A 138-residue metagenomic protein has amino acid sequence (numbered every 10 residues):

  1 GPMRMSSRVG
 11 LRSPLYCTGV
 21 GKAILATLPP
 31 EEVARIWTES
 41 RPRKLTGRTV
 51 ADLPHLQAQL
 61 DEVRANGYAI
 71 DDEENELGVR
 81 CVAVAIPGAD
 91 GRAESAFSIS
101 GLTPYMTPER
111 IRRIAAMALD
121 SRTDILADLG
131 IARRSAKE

Functional and structural regions predicted by a protein language model:
G1-E39: Amphipathic alpha-helical effector-binding/dimerization core of metabolite-sensing transcriptional regulators
K22-A26, D61, V84, A127: Generic alpha-helical structural context detector
A23, T46, G101: Short, flexible active-site loop motifs that bind/organize anionic cofactors or intermediates
A34-I36, R41-R43, R122-E138: Cysteine/selenocysteine-centered motifs that mediate thiol-based redox chemistry or coordinate metal-sulfur cofactors
G47-A51: Glycine/GP-enriched mid-protein hinge/lid loop-to-helix segment characteristic of carbohydrate kinases
D52-S121: Extended hydrophobic
